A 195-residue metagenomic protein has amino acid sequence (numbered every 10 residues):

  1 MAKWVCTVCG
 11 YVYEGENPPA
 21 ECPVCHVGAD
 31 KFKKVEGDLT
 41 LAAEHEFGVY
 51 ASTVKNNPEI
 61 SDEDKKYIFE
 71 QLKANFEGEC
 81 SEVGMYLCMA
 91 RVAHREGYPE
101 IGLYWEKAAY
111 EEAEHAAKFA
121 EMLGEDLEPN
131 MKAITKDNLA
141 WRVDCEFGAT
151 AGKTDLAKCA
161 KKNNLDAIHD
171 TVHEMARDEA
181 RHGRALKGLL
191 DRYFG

Functional and structural regions predicted by a protein language model:
A2-G195: Non-heme di-metal
